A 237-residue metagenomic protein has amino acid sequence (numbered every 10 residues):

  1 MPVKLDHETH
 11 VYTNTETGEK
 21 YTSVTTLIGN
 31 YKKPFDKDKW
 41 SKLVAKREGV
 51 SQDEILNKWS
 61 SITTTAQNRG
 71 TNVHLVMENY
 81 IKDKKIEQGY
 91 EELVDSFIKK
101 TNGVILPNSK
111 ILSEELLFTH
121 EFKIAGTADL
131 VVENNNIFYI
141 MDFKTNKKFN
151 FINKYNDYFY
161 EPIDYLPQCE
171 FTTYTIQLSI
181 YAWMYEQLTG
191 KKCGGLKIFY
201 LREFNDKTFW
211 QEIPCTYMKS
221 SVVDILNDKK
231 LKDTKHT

Functional and structural regions predicted by a protein language model:
M1-N72: Charged, glycine-rich intrinsically disordered N-terminal tails and low-complexity linkers that flank
P2, H10, K82, L116 (+5 more regions): Accessory terminal regions of nucleic-acid processing enzymes
D6-E8, T15, Q67, T127 (+3 more regions): A structure-centric signal for secondary-structure junctions around beta-strands
K20-V24, Q88-E91, C169: Secondary-structure junction/capping motif
T26-G29, N146-K147, T216-S221: A short, sequence-level motif marking secondary-structure junctions
K58-I163: Catalytic cores of nuclease domains that cleave nucleic-acid phosphodiester backbones
Q168-T237: Metal-dependent nuclease catalytic regions and adjoining charged, substrate-binding loops involved in nucleic-acid end
